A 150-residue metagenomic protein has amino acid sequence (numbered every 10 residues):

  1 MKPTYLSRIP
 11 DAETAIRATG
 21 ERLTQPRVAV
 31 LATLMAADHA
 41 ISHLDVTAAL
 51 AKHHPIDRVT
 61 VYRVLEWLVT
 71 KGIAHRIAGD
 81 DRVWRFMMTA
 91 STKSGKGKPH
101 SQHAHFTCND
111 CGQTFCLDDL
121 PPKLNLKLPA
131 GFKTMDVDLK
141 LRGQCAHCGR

Functional and structural regions predicted by a protein language model:
S7-G20: Short, Lys/Arg-enriched N-terminal segment that forms or immediately precedes the first helix of a structured domain
A15, A32-A37, A49: Short amphipathic alpha-helical elements of helix-turn-helix/winged-helix folds
L23, A36-S42: Short capping segments at the starts of secondary-structure elements
V28-T33, D45: Pre-recognition alpha-helix immediately N-terminal to the DNA-recognition helix within helix-turn-helix or winged-helix
A40-L50: Short acidic, hydrophobic short linear motifs in intrinsically disordered regions
V61-K71: Basic amphipathic alpha-helical segments that dock to polyanions
K71-R150: Non-DNA-binding regulatory cores of transcription-related proteins, predominantly C-terminal effector-binding
